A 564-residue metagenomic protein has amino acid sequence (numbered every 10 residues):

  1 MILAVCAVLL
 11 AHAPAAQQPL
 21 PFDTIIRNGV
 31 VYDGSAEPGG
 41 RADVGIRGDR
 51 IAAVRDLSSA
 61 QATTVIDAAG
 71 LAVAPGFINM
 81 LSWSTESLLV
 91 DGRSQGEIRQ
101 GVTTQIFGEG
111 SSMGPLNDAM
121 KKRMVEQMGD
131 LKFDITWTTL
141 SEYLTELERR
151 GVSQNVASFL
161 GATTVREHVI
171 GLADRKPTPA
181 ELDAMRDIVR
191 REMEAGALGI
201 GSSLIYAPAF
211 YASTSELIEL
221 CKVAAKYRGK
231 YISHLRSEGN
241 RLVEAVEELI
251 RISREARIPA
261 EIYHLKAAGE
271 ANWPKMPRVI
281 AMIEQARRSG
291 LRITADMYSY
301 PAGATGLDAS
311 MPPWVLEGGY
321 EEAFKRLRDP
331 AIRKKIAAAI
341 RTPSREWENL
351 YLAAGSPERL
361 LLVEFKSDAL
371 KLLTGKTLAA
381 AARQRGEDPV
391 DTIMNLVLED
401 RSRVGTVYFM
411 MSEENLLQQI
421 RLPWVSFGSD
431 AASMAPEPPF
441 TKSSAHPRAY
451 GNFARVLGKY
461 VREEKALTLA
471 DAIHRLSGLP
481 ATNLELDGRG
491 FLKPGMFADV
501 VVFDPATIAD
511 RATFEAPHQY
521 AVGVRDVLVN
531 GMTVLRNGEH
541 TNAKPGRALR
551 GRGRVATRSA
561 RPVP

Functional and structural regions predicted by a protein language model:
M1-A11: Bacterial N-terminal signal peptides
Q18-F22, V31, S35-G76, D91 (+1 more regions): Histidine-rich, glycine-flanked metal-binding segment
D23, V31-D43, R403-M411, N415-L416 (+2 more regions): Acidic, glycine-enriched loop/beta-strand segments at the rims of small-molecule binding/catalytic pockets
G29, D329, Q418-V425, D430 (+1 more regions): C-terminal cap of metal-dependent C-N hydrolases
G29, D49, G70, L81 (+12 more regions): Divalent metal-coordination and catalytic microenvironments
A60, V65-T138: Metal-associated gating/positioning segment near the N- to mid-region
Y143-L147, V152-P179, D183-Y206, C221 (+4 more regions): Active-site neighborhoods of metal-dependent hydrolases
R191-L249: Divalent metal-binding pocket/active-site signature
